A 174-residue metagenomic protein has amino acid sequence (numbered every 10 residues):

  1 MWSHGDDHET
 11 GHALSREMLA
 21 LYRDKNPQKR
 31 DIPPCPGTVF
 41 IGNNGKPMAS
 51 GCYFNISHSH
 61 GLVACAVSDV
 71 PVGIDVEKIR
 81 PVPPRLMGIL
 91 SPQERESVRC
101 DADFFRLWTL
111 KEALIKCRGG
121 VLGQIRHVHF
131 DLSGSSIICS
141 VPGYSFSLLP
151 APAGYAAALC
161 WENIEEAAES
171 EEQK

Functional and structural regions predicted by a protein language model:
M1-K174: Core catalytic alpha/beta fold that binds nucleotide/phospho-ligands
